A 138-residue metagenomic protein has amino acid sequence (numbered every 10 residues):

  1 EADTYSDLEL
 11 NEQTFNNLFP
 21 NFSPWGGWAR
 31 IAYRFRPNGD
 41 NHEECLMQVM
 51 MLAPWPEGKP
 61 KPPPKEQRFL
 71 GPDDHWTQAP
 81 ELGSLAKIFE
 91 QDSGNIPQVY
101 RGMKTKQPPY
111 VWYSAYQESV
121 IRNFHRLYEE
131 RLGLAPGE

Functional and structural regions predicted by a protein language model:
E1-E138: C-terminal catalytic domain of Rieske-type non-heme iron oxygenases
